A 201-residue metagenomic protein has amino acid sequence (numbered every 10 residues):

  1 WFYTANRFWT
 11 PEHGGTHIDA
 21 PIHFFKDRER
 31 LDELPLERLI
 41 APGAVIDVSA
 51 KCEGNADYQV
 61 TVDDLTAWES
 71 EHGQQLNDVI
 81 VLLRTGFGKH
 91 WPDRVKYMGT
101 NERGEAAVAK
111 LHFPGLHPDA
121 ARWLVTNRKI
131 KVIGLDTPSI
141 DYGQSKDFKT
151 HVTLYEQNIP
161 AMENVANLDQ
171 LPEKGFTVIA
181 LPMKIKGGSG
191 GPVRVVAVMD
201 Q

Functional and structural regions predicted by a protein language model:
W1-Q201: Active-/binding-site microenvironments in catalytic and ligand-binding cores
